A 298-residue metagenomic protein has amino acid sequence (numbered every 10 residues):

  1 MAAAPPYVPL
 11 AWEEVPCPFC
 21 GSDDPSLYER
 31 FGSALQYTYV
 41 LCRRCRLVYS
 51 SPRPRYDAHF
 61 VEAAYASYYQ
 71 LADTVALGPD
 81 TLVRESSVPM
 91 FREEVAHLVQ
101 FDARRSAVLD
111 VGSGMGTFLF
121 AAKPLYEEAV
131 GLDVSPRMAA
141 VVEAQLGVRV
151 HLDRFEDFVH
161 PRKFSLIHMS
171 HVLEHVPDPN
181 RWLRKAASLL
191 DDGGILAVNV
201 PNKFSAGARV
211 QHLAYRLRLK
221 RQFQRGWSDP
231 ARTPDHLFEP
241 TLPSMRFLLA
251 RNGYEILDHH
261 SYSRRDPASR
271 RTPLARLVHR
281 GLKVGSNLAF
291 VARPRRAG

Functional and structural regions predicted by a protein language model:
M1-S170, P179-L183, L242, H259-V278 (+2 more regions): Conserved N-terminal segment of class I S-adenosyl-L-methionine
S33-Q36, S228-L242: Acceptor-substrate binding/catalytic loop of class I
S170-H175, N199: Short catalytic micro-motifs in class I SAM-dependent methyltransferases
N180-I195: A short glycine-rich, Lys/Arg-flanked "PGG" loop and its adjoining helix->strand segment in the class I
V198-K220: Conserved class I S-adenosyl-L-methionine
M245: Short active-site alpha-helical segment characteristic of glycosyltransferases and processive polysaccharide synthases
